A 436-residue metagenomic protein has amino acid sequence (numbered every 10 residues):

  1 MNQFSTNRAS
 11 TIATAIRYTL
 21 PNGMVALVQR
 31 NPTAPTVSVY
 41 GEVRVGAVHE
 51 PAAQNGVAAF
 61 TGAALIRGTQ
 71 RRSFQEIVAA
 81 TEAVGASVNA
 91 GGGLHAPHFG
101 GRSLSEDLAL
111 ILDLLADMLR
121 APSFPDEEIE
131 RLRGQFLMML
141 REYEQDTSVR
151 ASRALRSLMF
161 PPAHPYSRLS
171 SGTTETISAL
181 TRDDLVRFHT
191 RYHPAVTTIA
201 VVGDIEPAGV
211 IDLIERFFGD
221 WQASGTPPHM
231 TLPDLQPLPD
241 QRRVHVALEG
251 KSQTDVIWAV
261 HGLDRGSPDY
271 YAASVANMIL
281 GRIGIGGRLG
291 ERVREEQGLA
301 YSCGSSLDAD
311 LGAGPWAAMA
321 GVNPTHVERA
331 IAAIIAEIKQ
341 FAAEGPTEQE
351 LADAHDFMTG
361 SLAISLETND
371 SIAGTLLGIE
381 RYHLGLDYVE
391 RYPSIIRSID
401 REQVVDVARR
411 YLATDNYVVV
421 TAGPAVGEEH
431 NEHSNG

Functional and structural regions predicted by a protein language model:
M1-V84, G100-S103, D113, V186-R292 (+2 more regions): His/Glu-rich zincin catalytic helix
N2, T19, E76-P228, A272 (+2 more regions): Charge-rich, well-structured scaffold segments of protease-associated domains
